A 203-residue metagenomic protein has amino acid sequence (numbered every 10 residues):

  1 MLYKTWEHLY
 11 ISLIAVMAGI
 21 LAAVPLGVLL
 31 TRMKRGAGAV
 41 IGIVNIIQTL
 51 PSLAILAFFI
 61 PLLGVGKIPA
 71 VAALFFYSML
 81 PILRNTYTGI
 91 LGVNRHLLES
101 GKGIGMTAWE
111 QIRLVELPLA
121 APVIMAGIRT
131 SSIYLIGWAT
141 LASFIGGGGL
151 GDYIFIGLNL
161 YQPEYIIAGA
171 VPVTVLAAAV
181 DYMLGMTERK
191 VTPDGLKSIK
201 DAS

Functional and structural regions predicted by a protein language model:
M1-A15: Periplasmic/extracellular loop-to-transmembrane helix junction in inner-membrane transport proteins
L2, G36-A39, I68, A72-F75 (+5 more regions): Alpha-helical membrane-protein architecture signal
L13, F76, W109-L141, V173 (+1 more regions): Transmembrane alpha-helices
L13, M17-P25, L29, F75 (+4 more regions): Generic alpha-helical transmembrane segments of integral inner-membrane proteins, especially permease/transport modules
L26-F58, L74, R84-T88, G92 (+1 more regions): Cytoplasmic-entry segments and transmembrane alpha-helices of multi-pass inner-membrane transporters
K34, L91, I167-S203: C-terminal transmembrane helix and the adjacent membrane-cytosol boundary/short C-terminal tail of inner/organellar
P61, W138-I167, V171-V173, S198-A202: Glycine-rich helix-loop "coupling/hinge" segments at transmembrane-helix boundaries in multipass transporters
N85-I124: Short cytoplasmic-facing helical segments at TM-TM junctions of multi-pass membrane proteins
